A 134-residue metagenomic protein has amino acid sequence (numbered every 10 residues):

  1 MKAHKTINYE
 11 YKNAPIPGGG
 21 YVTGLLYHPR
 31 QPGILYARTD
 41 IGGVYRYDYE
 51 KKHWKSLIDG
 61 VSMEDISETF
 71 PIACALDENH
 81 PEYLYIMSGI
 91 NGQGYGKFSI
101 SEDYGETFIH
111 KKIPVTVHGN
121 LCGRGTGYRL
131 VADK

Functional and structural regions predicted by a protein language model:
M1-K134: Extracellular glycan-interacting surfaces
